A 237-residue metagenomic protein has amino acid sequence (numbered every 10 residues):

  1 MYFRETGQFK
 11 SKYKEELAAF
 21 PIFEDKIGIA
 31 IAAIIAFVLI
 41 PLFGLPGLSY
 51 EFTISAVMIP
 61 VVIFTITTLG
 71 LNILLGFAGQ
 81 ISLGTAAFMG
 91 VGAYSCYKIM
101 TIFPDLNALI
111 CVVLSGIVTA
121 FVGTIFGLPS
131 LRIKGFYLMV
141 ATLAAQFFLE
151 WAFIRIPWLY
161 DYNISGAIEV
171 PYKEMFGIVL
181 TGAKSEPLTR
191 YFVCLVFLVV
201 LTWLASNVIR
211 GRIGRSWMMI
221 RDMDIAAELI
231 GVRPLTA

Functional and structural regions predicted by a protein language model:
M1-A237: Transmembrane alpha-helices and adjacent helix-loop boundaries
